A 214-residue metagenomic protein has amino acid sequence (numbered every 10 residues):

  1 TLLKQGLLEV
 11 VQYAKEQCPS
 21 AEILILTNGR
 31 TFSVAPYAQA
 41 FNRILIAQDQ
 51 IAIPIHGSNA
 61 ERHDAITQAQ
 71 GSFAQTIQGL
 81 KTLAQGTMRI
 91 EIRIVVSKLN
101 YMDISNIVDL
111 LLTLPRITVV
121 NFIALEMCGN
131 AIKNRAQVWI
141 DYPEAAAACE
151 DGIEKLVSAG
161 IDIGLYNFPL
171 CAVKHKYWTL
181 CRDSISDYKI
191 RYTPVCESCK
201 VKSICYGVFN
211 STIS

Functional and structural regions predicted by a protein language model:
L2-I44, I55-E61, A69-Q75, T82 (+1 more regions): Canonical radical SAM enzyme core domain
S33-V34, N130, G207: A short beta-to-alpha transition loop/helix N-cap that caps and shapes the active-site region
N42-A47, P115: Short, conserved loop/helix-junction motifs that constitute active-site signature segments in enzyme catalytic cores
P54, E61-L180, R191-P194: Radical SAM enzyme [4Fe-4S]-AdoMet core and its adjacent flexible, acidic and glycine-rich loops/tails across
K174-S214: Flexible mid-to-C-terminal extensions adjoining Fe-S/redox cofactors in radical SAM and related proteins
